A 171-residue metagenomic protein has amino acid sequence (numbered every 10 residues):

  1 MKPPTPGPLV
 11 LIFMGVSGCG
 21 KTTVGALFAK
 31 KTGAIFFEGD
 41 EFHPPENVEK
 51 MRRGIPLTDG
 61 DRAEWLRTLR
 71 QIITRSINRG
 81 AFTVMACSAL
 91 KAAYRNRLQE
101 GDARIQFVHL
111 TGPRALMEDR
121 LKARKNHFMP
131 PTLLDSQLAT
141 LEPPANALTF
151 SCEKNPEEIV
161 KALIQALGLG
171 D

Functional and structural regions predicted by a protein language model:
M1-L9: Extreme N-terminal, non-catalytic leader segments that precede Walker-type/kinase nucleotide-binding cores
F13: Hydrophobic anchor at the beta1->P-loop junction of P-loop NTPases
S17: The conserved Walker
K21: Conserved lysine of the Walker
A26-Q71: Conserved substrate/cofactor phosphate-moiety recognition/catalytic segment in nucleotide-dependent phosphotransferases
F42-H43, A89-K91, G112-L116: Conserved nucleotide-binding/hydrolysis micro-motifs of P-loop NTPases
G60-D102, Q106, L110: Glycine-rich phosphate-binding loop used to anchor ATP phosphates in small-molecule kinases, encompassing both
K122-A162: Small-molecule kinase domains that catalyze NTP-dependent phosphoryl transfer to phosphate-bearing small molecules
